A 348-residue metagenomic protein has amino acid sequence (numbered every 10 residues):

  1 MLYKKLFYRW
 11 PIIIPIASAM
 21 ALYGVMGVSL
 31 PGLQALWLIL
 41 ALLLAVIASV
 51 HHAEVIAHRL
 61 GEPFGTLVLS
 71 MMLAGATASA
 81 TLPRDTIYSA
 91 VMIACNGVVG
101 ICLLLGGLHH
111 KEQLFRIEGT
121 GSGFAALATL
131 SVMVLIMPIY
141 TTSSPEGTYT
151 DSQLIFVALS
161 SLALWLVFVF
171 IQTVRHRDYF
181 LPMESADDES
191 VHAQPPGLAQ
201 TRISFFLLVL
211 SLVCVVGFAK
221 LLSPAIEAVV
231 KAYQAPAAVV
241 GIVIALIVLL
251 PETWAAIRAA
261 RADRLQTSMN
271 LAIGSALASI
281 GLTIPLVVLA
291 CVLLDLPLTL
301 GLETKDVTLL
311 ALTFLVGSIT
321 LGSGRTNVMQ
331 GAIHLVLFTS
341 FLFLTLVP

Functional and structural regions predicted by a protein language model:
M1-P348: Hydrophobic alpha-helical segments, chiefly the membrane-spanning helices and signal/signal-anchor peptides
